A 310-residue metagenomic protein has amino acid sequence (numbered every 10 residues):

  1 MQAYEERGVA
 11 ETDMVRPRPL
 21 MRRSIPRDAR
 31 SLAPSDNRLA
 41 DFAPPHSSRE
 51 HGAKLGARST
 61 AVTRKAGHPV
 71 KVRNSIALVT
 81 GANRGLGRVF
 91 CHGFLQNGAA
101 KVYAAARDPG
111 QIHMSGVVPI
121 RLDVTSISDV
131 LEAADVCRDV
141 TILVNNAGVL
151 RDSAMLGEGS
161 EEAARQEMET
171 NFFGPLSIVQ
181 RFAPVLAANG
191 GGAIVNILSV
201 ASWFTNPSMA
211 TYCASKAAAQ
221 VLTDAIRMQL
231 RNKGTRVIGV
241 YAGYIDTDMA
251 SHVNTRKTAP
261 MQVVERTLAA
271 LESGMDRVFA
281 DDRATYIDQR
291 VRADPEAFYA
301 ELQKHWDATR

Functional and structural regions predicted by a protein language model:
N83, C91: N-terminal Rossmann NAD(P)H-binding glycine-rich loop of SDR-like oxidoreductase domains
L95-H113: Conserved glycine-rich Rossmann-like NAD(P)H-binding loop of the short-chain dehydrogenase/reductase
S115-S128: Rossmann-fold cofactor-recognition segment
L150-R165, S208-T211: Conserved mid-core segment of classical short-chain dehydrogenase/reductases
V179, S215: Active-site helix of classical SDR
S199: Residue(s) in the substrate-gating loop at a strand-loop-helix junction that position the organic substrate next
R256-K257, M261-R310: C-terminal tail/cap regions
